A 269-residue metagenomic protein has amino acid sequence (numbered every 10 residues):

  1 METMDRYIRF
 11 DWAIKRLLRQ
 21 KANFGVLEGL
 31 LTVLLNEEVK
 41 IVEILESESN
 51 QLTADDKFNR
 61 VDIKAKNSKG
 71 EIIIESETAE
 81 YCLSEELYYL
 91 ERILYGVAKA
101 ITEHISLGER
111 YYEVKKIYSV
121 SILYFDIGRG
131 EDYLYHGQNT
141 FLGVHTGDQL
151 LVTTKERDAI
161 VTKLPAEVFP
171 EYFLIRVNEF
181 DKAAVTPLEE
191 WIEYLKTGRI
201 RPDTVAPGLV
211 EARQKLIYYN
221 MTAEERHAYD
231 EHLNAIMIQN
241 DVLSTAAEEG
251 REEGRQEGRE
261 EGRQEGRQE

Functional and structural regions predicted by a protein language model:
M1-E269: Elongated, amphipathic alpha-helical interaction scaffolds
